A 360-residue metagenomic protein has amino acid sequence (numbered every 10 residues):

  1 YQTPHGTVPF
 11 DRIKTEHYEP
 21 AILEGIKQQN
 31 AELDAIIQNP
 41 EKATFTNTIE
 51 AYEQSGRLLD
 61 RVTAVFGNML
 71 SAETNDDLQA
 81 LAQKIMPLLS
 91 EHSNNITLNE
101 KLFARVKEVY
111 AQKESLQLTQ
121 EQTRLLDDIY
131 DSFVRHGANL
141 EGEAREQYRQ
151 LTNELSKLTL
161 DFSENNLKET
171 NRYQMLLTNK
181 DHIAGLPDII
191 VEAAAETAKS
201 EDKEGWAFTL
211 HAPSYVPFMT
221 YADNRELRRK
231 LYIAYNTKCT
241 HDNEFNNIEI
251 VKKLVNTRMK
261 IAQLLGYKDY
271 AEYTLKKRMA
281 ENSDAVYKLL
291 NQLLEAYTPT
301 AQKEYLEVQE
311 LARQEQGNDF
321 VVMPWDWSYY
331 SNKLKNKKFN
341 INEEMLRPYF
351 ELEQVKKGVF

Functional and structural regions predicted by a protein language model:
Y1-L186, E192: N-terminal helix-rich structural modules
T7-K14, G67-S71, V134, N236-E244 (+3 more regions): Glycine- and acidic
E19, F45, H92, L116-T119 (+10 more regions): Hydrophobic alpha-helical scaffolding
P20-E24, Q28, Q150, K253-T257 (+2 more regions): A non-catalytic, amphipathic alpha-helix used as a structural packing/dimerization or gating element in enzyme scaffolds
T48, Q150-L151, S163, T220-N224 (+1 more regions): Composition- and surface-driven signal marking solvent-exposed, interaction-prone regions in large proteins
E121, L125, K157, E164 (+3 more regions): Active-site-proximal, well-structured secondary-structure segments within enzyme catalytic domains
D128, G137-L151, K238-Y273, E281: A conserved hydrophobic secondary-structure block that centers on an alpha-helix together with its immediately flanking
S200-C239, W327, S331: Active-site-adjacent "gating/activation" loops or surface patches in catalytic cores
